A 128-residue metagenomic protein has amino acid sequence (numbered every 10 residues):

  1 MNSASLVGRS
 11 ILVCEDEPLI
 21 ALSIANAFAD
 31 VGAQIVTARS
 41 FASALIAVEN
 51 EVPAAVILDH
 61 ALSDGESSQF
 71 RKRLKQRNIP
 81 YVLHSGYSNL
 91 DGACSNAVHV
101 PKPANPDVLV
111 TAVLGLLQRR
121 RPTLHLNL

Functional and structural regions predicted by a protein language model:
M1-L12, A93-C94, N105-L128: Non-catalytic signal-transmission and effector/linker regions of two-component phosphorelay proteins
E15: Conserved acidic carboxylate
P18-V36: Two-component/phosphorelay signaling modules centered on CheY-like receiver
N26-F28, A47, R73: Alpha-helical interaction/dimerization surfaces of two-component signaling modules
T37-A55: Acidic, metal-coordinating helix/loop segments flanking the phosphotransfer/catalytic sites of two-component signaling
L58-K75: Conserved phosphotransfer microenvironments
H84-S85: Hydrophobic/aromatic residues positioned on beta-strands within the core alpha/beta folds
K102: A Lys-centered signature of the CheY-like receiver
